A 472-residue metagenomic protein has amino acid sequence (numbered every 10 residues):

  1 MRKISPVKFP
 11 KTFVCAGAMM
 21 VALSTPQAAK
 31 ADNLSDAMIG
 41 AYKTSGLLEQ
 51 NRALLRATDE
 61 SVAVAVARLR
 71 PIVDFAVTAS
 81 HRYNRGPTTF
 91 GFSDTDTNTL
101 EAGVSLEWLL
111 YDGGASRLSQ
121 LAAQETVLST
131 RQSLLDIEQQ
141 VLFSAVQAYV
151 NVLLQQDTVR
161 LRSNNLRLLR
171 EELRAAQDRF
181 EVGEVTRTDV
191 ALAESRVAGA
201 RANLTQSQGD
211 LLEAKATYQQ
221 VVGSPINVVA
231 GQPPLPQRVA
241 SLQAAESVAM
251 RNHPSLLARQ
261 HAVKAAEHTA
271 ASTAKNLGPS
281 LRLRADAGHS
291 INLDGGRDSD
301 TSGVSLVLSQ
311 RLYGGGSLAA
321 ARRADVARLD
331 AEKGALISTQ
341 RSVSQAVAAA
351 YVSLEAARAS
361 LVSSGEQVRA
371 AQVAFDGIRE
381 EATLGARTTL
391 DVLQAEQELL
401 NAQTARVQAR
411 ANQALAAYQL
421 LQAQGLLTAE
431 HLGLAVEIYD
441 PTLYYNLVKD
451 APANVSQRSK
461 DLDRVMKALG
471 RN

Functional and structural regions predicted by a protein language model:
R2-A16, T25: Bacterial N-terminal signal peptides that target proteins for export
R2-K3, V7, I137-R251, A262 (+7 more regions): Periplasmic alpha-helical coiled-coil/stalk elements that build and connect Gram-negative outer-membrane
K3-I4, Y83, Q408-N472: Acidic, low-complexity, intrinsically disordered peripheral segments
M20-A28: C-terminal segment of classical bacterial N-terminal signal peptides
A29-A76, L109-L110, P225-K264, R311-L312 (+3 more regions): Bacterial Sec-pathway N-terminal export signals of envelope proteins
N33, I72-I137, L257-T269, A274-T339 (+3 more regions): Small/polar-residue-enriched beta-strand and adjacent coil segments characteristic of outer-membrane beta-barrel
L121-Q124, R187-A198, R323, T389-Q397: Short, charged, amphipathic alpha-helical segments
L308, D325, E332, L354-A357 (+8 more regions): Hydrophobic, well-ordered secondary-structure elements that form the walls of internal hydrophobic environments
